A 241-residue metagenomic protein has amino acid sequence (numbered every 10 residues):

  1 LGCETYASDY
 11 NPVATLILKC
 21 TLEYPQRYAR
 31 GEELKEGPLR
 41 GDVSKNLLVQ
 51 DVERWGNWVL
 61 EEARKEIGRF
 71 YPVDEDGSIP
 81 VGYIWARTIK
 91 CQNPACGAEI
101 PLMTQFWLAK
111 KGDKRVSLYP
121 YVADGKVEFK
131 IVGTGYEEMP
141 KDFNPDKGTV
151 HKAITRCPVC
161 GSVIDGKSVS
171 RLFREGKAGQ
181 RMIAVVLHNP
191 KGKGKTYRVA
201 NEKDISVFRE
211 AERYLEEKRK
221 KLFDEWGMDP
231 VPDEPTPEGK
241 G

Functional and structural regions predicted by a protein language model:
L1-G241: Charged, often flexible domain-edge or linker segments that flank or initiate folded functional domains
